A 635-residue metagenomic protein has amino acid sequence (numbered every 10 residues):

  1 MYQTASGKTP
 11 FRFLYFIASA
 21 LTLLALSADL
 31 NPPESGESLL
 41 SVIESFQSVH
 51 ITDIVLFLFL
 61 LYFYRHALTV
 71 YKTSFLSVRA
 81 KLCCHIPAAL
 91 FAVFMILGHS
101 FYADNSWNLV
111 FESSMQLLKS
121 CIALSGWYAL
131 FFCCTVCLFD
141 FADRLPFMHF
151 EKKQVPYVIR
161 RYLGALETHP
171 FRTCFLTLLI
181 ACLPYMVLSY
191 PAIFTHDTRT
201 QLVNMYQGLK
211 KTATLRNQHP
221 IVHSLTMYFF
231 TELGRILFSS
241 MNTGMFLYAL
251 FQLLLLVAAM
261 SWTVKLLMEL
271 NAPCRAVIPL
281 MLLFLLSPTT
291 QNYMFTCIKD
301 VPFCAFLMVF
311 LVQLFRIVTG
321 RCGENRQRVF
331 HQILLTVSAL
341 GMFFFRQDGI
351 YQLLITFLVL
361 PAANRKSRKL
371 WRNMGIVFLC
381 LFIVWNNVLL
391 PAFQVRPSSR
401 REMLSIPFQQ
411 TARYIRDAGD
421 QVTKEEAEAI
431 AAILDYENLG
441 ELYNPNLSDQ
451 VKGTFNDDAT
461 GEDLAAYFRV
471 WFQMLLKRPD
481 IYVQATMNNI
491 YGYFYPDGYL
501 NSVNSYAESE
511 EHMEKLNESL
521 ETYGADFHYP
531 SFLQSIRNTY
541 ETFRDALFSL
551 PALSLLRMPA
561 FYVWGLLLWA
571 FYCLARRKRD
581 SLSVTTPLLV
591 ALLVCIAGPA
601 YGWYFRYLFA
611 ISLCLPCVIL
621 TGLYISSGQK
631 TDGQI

Functional and structural regions predicted by a protein language model:
M1-T22, S48-F91, Q116-C182, S626-Q634: Start-transfer (signal-anchor) and selected internal transmembrane alpha helices of multi-pass inner/ER membrane
Y15-P32, H85-S100, E167-T195, L379-P391: Transmembrane signal-anchor helices characteristic of membrane glycosylation enzymes that use polyprenol
L40-F57, T243-L247, N489-T585: Membrane-interface anchor segments at the N-terminal boundary of transmembrane helices in multi-pass membrane enzymes
F75, F171-T173, T263-L286, C304-A305: Transmembrane-helix signature of polytopic, membrane-embedded enzymes that assemble or transfer cell-envelope glycans
S189-V203, A213-F230, F238-T243: Extracytoplasmic catalytic/substrate-binding loops of multi-pass membrane glycan-assembly enzymes
L247-N271, V309: Transmembrane-helix motifs of polytopic, lipid-linked glycan transferases
F330-R346, F357-L358, V377-F382: Membrane-interface alpha helices of multi-pass inner-membrane proteins
V395-P530: Membrane-proximal stem/loop segments at transmembrane-domain junctions that anchor or position
